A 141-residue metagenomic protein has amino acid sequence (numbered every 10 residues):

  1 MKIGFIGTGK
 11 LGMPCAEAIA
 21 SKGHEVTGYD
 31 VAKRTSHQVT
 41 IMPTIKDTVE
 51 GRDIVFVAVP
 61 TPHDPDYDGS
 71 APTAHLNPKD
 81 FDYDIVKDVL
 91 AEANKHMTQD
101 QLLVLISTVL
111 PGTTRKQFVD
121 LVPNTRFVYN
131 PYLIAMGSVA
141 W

Functional and structural regions predicted by a protein language model:
M1-K46, E50: NAD(P)+-binding Rossmann beta1-loop-alpha1 motif at the extreme N-terminus of oxidoreductases
G12, T35, P62-P65, L110-P111 (+1 more regions): Glycine-rich nucleotide phosphate-binding loop and flanking beta-alpha elements of Rossmann-like dinucleotide-binding
C15, Q38, D66-D68, T114-K116 (+1 more regions): Short glycine-/acidic-enriched loop or helix-start segments at secondary-structure transitions that form or flank
E17, S21, K95, D120: Short, well-ordered alpha-helices that flank and scaffold nucleotide-derived cofactor binding pockets
E25, I54, R126: Residue-level detector of anion-binding/catalytic polar loops
I41-L102, L110-T113: Rossmann-like NAD(P)-binding element
A58-V59, V89, L102-W141: Rossmann-fold dinucleotide-binding core
